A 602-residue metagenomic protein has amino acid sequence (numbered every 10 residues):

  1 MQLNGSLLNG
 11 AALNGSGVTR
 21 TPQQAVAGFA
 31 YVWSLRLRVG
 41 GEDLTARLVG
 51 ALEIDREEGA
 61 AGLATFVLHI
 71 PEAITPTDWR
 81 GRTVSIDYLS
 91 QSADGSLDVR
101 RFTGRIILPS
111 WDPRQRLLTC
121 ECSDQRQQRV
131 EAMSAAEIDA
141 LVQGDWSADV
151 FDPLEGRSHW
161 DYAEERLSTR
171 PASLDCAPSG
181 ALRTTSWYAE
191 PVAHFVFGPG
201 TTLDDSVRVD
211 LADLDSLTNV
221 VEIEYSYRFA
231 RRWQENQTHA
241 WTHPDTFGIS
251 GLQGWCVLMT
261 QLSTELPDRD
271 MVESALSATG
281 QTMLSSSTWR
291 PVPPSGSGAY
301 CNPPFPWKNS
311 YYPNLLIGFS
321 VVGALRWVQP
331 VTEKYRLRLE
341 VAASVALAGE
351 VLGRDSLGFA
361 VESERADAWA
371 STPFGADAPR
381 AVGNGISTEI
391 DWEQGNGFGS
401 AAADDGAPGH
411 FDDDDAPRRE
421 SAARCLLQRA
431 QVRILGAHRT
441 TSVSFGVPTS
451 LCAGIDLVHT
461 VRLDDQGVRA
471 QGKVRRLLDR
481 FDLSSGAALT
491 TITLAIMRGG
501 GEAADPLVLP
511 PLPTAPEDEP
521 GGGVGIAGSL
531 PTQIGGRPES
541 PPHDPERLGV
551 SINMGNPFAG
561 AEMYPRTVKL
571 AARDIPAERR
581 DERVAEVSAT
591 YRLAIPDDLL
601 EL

Functional and structural regions predicted by a protein language model:
M1-D139, S147-P178, R183-V209, L217-V220 (+8 more regions): Assembly/oligomerization scaffold segments
L108, D112-L117, G144, S421-M497: Secondary-structure-rich domain cores
A193-R208, L483-A504: Long amphipathic alpha-helical scaffold regions
R231-H239, S484-A487, A503-V508: Short conserved micro-motifs at the rims of enzyme active sites and ligand-binding pockets
P291-R433: Long, low-complexity, polar/charged, intrinsically disordered or flexibly structured peripheral segments
T388, W392-E393, D404-A407, E420 (+3 more regions): Outer/extracellular conduits and scaffolds centered on Gram-negative outer-membrane beta-barrels
A495-L530: Glycine- and charge-enriched low-complexity intrinsically disordered segments
P520-M563: Surface-exposed, low-complexity/disordered segments and acidic/polar micro-motifs at processing/linker regions
